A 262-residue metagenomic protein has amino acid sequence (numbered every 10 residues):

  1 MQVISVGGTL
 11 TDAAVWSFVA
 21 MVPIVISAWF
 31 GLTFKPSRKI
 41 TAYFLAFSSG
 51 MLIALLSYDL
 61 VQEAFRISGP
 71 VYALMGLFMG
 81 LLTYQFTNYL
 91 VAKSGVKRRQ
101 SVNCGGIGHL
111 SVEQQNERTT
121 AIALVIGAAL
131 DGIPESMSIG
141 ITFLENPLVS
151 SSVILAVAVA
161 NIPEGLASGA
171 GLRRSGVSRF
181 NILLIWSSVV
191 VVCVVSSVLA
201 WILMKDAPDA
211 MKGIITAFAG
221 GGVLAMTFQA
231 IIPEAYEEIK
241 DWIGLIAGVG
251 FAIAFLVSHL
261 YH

Functional and structural regions predicted by a protein language model:
M1-H262: Intrinsically disordered, metal-sensing/regulatory segments
